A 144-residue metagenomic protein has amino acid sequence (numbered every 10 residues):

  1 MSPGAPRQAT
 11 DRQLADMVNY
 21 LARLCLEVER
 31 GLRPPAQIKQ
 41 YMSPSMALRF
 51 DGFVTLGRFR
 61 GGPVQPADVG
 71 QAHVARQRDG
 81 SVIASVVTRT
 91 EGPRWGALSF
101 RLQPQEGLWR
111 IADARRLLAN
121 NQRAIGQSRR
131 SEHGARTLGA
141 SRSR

Functional and structural regions predicted by a protein language model:
M1-M17, F59-S81, W95-A97, L108-N121 (+1 more regions): Juxtamembrane and targeting peptides
S2-R60: Core segments of small alpha/beta cavity-forming domains
R23-L26, T90, W95: Short, charged low-complexity linear motifs
R76, T90, F100-E106: Short, low-complexity Ser/Thr-rich regulatory SLiMs
I83-E91: Short beta-strand segments that buttress and anchor functional surface loops
